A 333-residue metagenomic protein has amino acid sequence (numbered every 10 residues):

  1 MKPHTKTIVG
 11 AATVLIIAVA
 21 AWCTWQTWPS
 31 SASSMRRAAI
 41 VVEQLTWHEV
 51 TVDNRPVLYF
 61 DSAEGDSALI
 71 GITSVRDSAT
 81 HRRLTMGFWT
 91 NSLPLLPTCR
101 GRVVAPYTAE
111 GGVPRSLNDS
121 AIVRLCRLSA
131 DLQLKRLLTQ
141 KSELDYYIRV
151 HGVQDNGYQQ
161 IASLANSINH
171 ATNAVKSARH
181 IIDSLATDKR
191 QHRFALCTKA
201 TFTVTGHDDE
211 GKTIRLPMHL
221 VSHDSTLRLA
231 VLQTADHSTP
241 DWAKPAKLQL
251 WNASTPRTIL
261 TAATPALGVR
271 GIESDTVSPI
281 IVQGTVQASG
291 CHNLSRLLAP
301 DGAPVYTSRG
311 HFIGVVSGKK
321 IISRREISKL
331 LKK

Functional and structural regions predicted by a protein language model:
I8-C23: Hydrophobic membrane-insertion alpha-helices, especially the h-region of bacterial N-terminal signal peptides
W25-A39: Ser/Thr/Pro/Gly-rich low-complexity linker/stalk segments immediately outside membranes or between
T27, R82, G211-T213, P240-C291 (+2 more regions): Flexible, gly/ser-rich surface segments that form the specificity/activation loops bordering the active-site cleft
W28, V52-R55, L69-E110, P217-H219 (+1 more regions): A conserved glycine-rich beta-strand in the N-terminal activation segment of trypsin-fold
L45-W47, S92-L93, P106-G111, I122 (+5 more regions): Solvent-exposed coil/turn segments that connect beta secondary-structure elements in extracytoplasmic/periplasmic
N54-A79, S116-F194: Mixed-charge, low-complexity intrinsically disordered segments
P97-S116, Y147, N156-R257: Conserved active-site neighborhood of the chymotrypsin/trypsin-like protease fold
V104, I313-G314: Generic structural signal for well-ordered beta-strand positions
